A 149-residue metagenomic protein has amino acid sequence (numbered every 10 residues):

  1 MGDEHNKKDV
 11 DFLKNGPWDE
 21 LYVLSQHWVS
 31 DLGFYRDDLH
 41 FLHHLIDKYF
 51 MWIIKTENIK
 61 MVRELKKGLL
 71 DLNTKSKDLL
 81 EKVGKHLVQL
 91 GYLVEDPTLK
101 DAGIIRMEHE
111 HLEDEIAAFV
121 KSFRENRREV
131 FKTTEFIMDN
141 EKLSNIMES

Functional and structural regions predicted by a protein language model:
M1-Y22, H43-V62: Short, charge-rich amphipathic alpha-helices with coiled-coil/heptad character
G2-K8, I105-S149: Short terminal interaction segments
H5-K8, F34-R36, Q89, D96-P97: Generic detector of short, locally flexible boundary/turn motifs and exposed helical patches
D19, Q26-V29, G33, D37-H40 (+7 more regions): Generic structural signal for well-ordered, non-transmembrane alpha-helical segments in soluble/cytosolic regions
H43-I46, G84-K100, R127-N145: Long amphipathic alpha-helical coiled-coil segments
D47-I54, I59-K66, L70, D78-M107: Extended, amphipathic alpha-helical coiled-coil scaffold segments used for oligomerization/tethering in eukaryotic
